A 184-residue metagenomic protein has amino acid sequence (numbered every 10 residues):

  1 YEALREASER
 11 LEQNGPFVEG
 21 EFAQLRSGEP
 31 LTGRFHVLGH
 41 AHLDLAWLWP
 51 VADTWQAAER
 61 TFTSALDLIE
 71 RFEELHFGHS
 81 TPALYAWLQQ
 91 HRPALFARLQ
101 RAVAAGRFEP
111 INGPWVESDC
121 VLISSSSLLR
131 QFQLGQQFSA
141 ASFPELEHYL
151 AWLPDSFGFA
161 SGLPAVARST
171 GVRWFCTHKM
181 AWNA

Functional and structural regions predicted by a protein language model:
Y1-A184: Catalytic-domain carbohydrate-binding cleft regions of carbohydrate-active enzymes
